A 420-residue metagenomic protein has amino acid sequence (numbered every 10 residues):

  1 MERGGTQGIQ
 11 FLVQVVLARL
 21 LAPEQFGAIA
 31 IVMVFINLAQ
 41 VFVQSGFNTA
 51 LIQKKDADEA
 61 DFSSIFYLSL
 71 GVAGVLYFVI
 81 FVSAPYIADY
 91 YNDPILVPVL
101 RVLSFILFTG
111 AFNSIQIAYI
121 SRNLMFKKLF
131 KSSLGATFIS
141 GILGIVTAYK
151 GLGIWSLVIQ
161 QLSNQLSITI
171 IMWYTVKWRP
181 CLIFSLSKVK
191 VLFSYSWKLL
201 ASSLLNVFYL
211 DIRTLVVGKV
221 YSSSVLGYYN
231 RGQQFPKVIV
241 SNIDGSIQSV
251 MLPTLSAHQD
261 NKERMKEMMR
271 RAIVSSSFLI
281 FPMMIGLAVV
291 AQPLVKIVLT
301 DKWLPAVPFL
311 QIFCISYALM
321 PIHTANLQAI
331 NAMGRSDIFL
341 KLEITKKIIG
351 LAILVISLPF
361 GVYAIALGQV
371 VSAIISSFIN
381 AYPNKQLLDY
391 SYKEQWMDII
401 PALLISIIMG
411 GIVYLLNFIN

Functional and structural regions predicted by a protein language model:
M1-F47, L70-Y86, R101, I106 (+3 more regions): Signature of the first transmembrane helix
M1-Q10, V32, I36-N37, V41-P85 (+6 more regions): Membrane-water interface segments that mark the loop-to-transmembrane alpha-helix transition
Q10, V41-E59, A118-R122, P180 (+3 more regions): Helix-loop junctions and terminal segments of transmembrane helices in multi-pass membrane transport/translocation
F11-Q25, A88-Y90, A148, V207-V238 (+2 more regions): Helix-terminus/linker motif at the lipid-water interface of multi-pass membrane proteins
A50-E59, T109-S133, W155, V176 (+2 more regions): Membrane-interface junctions at transmembrane-helix termini in multi-pass inner-membrane proteins
V97-S104, S132-K177, V191-Y195, S202 (+5 more regions): Hydrophobic alpha-helical transmembrane segments
K127, I170-L215, V250-E267, N384-I400: Interhelical loop/hinge segments that connect adjacent transmembrane helices in multipass membrane
I349, F360, W396-N420: Transmembrane alpha-helical segments of multi-pass transport proteins
